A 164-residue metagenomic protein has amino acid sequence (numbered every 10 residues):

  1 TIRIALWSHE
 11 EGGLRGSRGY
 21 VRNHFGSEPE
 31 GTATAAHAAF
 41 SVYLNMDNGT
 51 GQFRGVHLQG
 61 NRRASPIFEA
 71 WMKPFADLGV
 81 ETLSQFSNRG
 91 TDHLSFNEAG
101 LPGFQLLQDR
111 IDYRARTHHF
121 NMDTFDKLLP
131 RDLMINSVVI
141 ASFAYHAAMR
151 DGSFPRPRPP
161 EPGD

Functional and structural regions predicted by a protein language model:
T1-I2, Y113-D164: His/Asp/Glu-rich mid-to-C-terminal helical/loop segments that flank catalytic regions of hydrolases
W7-A115: Metal-dependent peptidase/peptidase-like ectodomains
